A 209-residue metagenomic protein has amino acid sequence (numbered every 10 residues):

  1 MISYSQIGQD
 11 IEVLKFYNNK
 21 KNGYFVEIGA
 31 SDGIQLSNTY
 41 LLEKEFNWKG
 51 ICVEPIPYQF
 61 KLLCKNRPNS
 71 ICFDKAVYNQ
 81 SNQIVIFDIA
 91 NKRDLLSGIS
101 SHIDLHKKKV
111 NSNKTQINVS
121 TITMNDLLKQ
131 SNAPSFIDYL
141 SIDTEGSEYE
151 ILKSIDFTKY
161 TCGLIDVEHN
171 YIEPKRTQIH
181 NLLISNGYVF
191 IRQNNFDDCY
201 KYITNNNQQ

Functional and structural regions predicted by a protein language model:
M1-Q209: Phosphate/nucleotide-binding beta-alpha loop and adjacent structural elements of enzyme active sites
